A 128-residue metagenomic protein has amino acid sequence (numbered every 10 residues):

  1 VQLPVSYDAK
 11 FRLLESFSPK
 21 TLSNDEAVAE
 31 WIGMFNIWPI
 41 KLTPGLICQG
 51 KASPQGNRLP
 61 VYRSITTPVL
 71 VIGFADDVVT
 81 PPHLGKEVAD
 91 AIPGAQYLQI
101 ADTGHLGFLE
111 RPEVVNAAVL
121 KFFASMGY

Functional and structural regions predicted by a protein language model:
V1-P4: Flexible "cap/lid" loop of the alpha/beta hydrolase fold
Y7-V61: Conserved alpha/beta-hydrolase catalytic His-Asp/Glu region
R12, G50, V88, V115 (+2 more regions): Hydrophobic "lid"/C-terminal helical patch of Rossmann-like NAD(P)-dependent dehydrogenase/epimerase domains
K41, T80, E110: Residue-level signal for the nucleotide or nucleotide-sugar donor/cofactor binding architecture
I65, V71-G73, D77: Short beta-strand/loop motif that positions the catalytic acidic residue of the alpha/beta-hydrolase fold
T66-T67, G94: Active-site acidic short loop of glycosyltransferases
V78-L84: Conserved alpha/beta-hydrolase "acid-adjacent" motif
G94-Y128: Catalytic active-site module of serine/aspartate enzymes centered on a nucleophile-bearing elbow/loop
